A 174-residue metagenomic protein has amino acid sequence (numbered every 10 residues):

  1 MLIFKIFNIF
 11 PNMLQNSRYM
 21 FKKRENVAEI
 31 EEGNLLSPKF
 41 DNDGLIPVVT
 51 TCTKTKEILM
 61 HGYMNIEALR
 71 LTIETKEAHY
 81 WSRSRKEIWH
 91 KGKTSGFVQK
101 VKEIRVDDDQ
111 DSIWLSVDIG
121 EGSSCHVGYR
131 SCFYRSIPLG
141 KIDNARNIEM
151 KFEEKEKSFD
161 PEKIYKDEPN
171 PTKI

Functional and structural regions predicted by a protein language model:
I3-N16, K22: Short, positively charged and aromatic/hydrophobic N-terminal segments
F21, E25-E31, L35, D41-D43 (+3 more regions): C-terminal binding/interaction regions
L36-I66: Short beta-strand segments
